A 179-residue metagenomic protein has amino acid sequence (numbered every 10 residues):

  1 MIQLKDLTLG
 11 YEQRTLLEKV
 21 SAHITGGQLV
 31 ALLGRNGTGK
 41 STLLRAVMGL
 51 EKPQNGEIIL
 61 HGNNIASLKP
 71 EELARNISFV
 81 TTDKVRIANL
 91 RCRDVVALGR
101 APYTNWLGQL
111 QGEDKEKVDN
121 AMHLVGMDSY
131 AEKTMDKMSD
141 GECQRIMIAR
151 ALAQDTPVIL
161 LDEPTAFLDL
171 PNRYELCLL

Functional and structural regions predicted by a protein language model:
I2, L17-K19: Conserved structural motif at the start of ABC-family nucleotide-binding domains
L33-R35: The feature captures the beta-strand-to-loop junction immediately N-terminal to the Walker
M48: Helix-to-loop junction immediately C-terminal to a conserved catalytic motif
G56-N64, L73: Conserved ABC transporter NBD signature motif
A97, G112-Y130, D155: Conserved ABC ATPase "signature" region
G108-Q109, T134-M138, E142: Conserved ABC ATPase signature
I159-E163, L168: Catalytic Walker B motif of ABC-type/P-loop ATPase nucleotide-binding domains
